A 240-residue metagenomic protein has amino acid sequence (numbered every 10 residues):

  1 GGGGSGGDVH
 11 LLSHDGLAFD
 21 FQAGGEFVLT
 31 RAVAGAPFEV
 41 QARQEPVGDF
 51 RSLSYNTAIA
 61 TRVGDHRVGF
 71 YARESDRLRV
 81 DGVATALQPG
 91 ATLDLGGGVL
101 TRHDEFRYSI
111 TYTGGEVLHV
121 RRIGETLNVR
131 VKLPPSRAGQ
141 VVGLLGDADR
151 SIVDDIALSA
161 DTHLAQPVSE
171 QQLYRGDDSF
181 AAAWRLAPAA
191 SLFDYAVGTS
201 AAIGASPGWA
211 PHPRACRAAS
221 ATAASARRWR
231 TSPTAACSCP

Functional and structural regions predicted by a protein language model:
G1-P240: Von Willebrand factor type D
